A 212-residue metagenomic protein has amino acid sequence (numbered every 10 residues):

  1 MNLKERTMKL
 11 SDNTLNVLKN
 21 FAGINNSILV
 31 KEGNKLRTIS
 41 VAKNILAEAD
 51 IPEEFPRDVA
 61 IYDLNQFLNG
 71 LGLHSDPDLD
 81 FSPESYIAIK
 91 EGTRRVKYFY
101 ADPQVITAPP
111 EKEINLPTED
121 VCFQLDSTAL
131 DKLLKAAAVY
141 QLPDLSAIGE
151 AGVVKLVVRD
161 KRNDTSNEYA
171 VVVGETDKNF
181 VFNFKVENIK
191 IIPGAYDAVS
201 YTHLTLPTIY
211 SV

Functional and structural regions predicted by a protein language model:
M1-L46, D50-I89, P110-R159, N167-Y201: DNA replication sliding-clamp ring fold and its partner-interaction surfaces
S85-P109, S211: C-terminal interaction segments
N163: Extended substrate/cofactor- or partner-recognition/assembly subdomains adjacent to catalytic sites in enzymes
H203-V212: Single conserved hydrophobic/aromatic residue that forms the stacking wall/gate of nucleotide- or nucleobase-binding
